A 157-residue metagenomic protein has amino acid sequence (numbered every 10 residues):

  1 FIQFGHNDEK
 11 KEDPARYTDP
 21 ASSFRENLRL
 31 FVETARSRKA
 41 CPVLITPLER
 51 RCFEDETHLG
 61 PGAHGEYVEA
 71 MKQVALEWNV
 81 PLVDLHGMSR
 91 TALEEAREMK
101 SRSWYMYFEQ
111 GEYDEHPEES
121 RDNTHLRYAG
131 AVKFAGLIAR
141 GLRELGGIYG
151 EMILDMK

Functional and structural regions predicted by a protein language model:
F1-V132, G136-L154: Alpha-helical cap/lid subdomain in secreted, periplasmic, or secretory-pathway luminal O-acyl-processing enzymes
